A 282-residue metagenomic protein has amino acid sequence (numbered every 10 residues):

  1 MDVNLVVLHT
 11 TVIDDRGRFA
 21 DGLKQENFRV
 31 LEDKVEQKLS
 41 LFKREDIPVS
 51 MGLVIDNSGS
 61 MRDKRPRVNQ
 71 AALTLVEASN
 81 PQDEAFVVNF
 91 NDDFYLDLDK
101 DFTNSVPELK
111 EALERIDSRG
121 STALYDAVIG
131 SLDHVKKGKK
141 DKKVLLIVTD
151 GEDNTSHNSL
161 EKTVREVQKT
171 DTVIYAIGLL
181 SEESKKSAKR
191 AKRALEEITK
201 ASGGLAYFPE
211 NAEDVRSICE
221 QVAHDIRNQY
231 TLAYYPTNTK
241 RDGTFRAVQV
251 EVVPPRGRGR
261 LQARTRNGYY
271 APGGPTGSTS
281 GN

Functional and structural regions predicted by a protein language model:
M1-N282: Scaffold/interface architecture of coatomer-like assemblies
